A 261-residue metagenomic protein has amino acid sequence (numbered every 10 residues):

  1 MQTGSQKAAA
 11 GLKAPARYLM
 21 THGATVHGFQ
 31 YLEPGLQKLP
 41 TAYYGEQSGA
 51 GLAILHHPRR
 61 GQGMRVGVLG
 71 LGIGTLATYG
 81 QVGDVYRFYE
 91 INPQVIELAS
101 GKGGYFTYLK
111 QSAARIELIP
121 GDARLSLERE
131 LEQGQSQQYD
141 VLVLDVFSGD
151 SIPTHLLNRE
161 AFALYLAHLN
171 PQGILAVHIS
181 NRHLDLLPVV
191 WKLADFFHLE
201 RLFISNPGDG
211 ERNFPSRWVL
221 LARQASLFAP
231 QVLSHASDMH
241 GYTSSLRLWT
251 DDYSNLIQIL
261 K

Functional and structural regions predicted by a protein language model:
M1-E117, A123-L127, G134, I152-P153 (+6 more regions): Class I S-adenosylmethionine
V66-G67, L142, L175: Receiver (REC) domain switch-region micro-motif
L71, V146, I179: Glycine-rich, N-terminal phosphate-binding loop of Rossmann-like dinucleotide-binding domains
E128-V143: A short acidic, Gly/Pro-enriched loop at the edge of an enzyme's catalytic core that lines a small-molecule cofactor
S148-G149, S180-L184: Short "lid" loop at the C-terminus of a central beta-strand within the Rossmann-like core of SAM-dependent
G149-L157: Glycine/threonine-rich flexible loop motifs
L157-P171: A short glycine-rich, Lys/Arg-flanked "PGG" loop and its adjoining helix->strand segment in the class I
Q172-I179: Conserved beta-strand signature within the Rossmann-like core of class I S-adenosyl-L-methionine
